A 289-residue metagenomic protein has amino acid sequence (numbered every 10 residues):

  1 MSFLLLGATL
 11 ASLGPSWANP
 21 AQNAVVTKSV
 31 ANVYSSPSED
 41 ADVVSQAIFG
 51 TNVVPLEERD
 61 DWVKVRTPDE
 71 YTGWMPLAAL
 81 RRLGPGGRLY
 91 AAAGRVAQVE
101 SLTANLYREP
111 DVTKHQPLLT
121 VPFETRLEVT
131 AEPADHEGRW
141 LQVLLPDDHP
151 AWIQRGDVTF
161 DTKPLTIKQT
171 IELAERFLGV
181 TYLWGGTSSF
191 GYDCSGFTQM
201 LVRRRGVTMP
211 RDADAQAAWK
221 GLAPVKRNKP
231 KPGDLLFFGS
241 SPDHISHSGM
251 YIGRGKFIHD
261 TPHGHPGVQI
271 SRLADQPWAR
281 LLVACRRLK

Functional and structural regions predicted by a protein language model:
M1-S12: Bacterial N-terminal signal peptides
S16-Q22, K28, S38, T51-V54 (+6 more regions): Boundary regions of SH3-family modules and the immediately adjacent low-complexity/disordered segments in eukaryotic
N23-V33, A93-Y107, V202-A217, I252: Short, basic/aromatic beta-hairpin or loop at an interaction surface
P37-D42, L106-Q116, A218-V225: Short alpha-helix capping/helix-loop boundary micro-motifs
G50, P122-L127, G233: Loop/turn positions that initiate beta-strands
V112-K114, T159, A223-R227, S246 (+1 more regions): Aromatic- and glycine-rich peptidoglycan recognition patches
Y182-G196, M200-P232: Catalytic cysteine-centered active-site loop
